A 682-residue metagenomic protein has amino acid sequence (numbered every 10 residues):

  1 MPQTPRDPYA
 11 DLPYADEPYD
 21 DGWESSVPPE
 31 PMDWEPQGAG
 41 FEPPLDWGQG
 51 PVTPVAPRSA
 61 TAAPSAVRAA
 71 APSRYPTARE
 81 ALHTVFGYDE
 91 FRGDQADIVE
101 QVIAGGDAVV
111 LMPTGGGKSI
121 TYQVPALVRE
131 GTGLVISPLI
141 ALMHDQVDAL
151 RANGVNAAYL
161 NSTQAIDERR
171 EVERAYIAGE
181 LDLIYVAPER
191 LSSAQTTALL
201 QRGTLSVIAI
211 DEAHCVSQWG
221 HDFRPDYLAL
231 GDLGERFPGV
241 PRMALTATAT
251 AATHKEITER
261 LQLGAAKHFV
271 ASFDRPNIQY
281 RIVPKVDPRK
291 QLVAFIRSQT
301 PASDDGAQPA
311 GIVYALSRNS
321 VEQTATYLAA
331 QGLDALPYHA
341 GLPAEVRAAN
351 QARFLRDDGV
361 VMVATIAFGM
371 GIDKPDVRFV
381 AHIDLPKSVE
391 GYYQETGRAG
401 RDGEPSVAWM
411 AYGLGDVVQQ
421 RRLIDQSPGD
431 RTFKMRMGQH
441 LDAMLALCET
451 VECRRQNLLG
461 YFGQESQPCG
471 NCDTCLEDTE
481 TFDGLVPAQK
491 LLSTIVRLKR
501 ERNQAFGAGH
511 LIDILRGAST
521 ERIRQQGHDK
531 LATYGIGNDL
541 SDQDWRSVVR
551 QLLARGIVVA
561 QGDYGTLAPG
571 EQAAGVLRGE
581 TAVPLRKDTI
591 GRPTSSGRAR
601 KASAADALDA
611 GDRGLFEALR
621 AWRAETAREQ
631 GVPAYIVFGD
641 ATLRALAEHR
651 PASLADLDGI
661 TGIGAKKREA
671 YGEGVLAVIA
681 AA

Functional and structural regions predicted by a protein language model:
M1-A81, M437-G438, E465-A682: Accessory DNA-binding and partner-docking regions appended to nucleic-acid-acting proteins, especially the terminal
V67-P72, P76, E80-V85, G93 (+7 more regions): Helicase motor core with emphasis on the C-terminal RecA-like subdomain
R92, S193, T250, L567-V576: Residue-level signal for threonine
V102, I296, F354, C448 (+2 more regions): Short helix-to-turn junction characteristic of helix-turn-helix DNA-binding domains, especially the helix
T432-F462: Short, charged low-complexity linear segments at domain edges
